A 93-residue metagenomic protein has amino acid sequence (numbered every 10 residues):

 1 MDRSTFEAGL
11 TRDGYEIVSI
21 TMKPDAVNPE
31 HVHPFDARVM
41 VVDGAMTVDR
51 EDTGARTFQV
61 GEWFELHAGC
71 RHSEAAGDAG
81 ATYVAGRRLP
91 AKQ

Functional and structural regions predicted by a protein language model:
M1, E7-T11: Transition segment at domain starts
R3, E16-H33, A68: Conserved short histidine dyad/triad with adjacent acidic residue
G9, V27-H33, D49-R50, R56 (+1 more regions): Short histidine-centered beta-strand/loop micro-motifs that create catalytic or ligand/metal-coordination sites
P24, P34, G54, C70-R71 (+1 more regions): A generic "binding-loop/recognition-motif" signal
P34-M46, E51: Glycine- and acidic-residue-biased ligand/ion/polar-headgroup-sensing regions
D52-G69: Short acidic-glycine-tyrosine-enriched beta hairpin
A68-Q93: Ligand-binding loop in jelly-roll beta-barrel domains
